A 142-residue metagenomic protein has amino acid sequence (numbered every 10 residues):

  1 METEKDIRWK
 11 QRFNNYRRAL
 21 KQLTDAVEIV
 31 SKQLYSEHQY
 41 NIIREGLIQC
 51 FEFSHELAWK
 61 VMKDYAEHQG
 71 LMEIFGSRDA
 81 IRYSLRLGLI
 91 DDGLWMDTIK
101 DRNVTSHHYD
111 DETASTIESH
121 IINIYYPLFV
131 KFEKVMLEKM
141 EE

Functional and structural regions predicted by a protein language model:
M1-E142: Solvent-exposed interaction patches of small proteins and small membrane subunits
